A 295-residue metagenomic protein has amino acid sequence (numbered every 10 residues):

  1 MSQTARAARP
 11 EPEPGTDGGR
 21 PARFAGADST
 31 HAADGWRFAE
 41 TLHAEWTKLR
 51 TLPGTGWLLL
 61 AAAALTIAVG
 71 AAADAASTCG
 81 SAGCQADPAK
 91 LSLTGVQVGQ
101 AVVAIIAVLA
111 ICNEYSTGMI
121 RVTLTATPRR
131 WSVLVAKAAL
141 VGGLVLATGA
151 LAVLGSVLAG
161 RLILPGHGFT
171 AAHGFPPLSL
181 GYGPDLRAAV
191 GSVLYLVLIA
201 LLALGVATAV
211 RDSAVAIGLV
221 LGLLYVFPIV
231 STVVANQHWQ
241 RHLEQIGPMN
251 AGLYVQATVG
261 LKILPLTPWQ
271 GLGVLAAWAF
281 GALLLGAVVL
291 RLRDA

Functional and structural regions predicted by a protein language model:
Q3-R9, T16-G35, T55, L59 (+5 more regions): Secretory targeting signals
F38-R50: A short amphipathic helical element positioned immediately N-terminal to and/or at the very start of a transmembrane
E45, T127-R129, V206, D212 (+1 more regions): Generic structural signal for small/hydrophobic residues in well-ordered secondary structure, especially within
K48, C112, T123-T125, A203 (+1 more regions): Helix-capping/transition residues at the boundaries of transmembrane alpha-helices and the short helical linkers
G54, R129-W131, D212-A216: Membrane-helix interface segments
A107-W131, A138: Transmembrane helix boundary and interhelical loop/hinge segments in multi-pass membrane proteins
S213-I246: Transmembrane helix segments
R291-A295: Short cytosolic juxtamembrane segments of multi-pass membrane proteins
